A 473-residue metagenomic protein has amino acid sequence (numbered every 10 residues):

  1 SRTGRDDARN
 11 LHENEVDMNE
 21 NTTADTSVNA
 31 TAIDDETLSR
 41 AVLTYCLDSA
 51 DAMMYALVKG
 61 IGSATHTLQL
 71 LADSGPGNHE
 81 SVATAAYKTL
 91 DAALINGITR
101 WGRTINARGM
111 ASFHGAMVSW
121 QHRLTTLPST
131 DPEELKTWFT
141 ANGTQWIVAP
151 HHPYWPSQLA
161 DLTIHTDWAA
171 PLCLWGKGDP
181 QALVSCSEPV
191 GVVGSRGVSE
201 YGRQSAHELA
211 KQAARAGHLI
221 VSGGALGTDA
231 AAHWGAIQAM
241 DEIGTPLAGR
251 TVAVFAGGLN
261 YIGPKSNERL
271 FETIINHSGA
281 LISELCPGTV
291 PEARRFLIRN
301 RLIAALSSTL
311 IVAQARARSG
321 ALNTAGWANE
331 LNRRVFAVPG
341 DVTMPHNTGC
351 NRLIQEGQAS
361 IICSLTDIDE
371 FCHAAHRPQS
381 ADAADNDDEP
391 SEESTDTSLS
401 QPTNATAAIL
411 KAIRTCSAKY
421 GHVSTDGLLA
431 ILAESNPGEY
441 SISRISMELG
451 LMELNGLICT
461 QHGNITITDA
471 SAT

Functional and structural regions predicted by a protein language model:
R2-D167: N-terminal positively charged helical leader segments and presequences
N10-R40, Y45-D48, T126-L127, E133 (+2 more regions): Glycine-biased, small-residue-rich flexible motifs in mid-sequence functional cores and linkers
